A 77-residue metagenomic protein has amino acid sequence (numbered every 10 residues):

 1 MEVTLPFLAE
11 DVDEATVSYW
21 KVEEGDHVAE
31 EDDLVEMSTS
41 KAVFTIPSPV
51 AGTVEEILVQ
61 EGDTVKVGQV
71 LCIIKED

Functional and structural regions predicted by a protein language model:
M1-M37, T45, P49-A51, L58: Acidic, low-complexity mobile loops and tails
D26, V43, D63, E76: Active-site-proximal flexible loops/turns
D33, T39-S40, V70, E76-D77: Short, surface-exposed secondary-structure boundary micro-motifs
E56-K75: C-terminal structural segments of small proteins and small subunits
